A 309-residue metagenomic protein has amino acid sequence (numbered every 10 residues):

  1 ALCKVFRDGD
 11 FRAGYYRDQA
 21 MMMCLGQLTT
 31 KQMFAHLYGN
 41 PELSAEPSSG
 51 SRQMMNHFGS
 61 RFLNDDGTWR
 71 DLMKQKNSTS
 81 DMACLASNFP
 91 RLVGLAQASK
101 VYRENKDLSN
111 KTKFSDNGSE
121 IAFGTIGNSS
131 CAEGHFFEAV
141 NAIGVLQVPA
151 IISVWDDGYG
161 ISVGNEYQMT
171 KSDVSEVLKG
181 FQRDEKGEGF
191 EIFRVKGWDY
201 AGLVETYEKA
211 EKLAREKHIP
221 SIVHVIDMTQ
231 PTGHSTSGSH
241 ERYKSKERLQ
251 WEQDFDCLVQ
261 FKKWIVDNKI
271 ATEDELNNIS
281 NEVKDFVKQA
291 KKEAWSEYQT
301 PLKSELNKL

Functional and structural regions predicted by a protein language model:
A1-D8, I226-L309: Conserved acidic/glycine
A1-S153, G160, G164-Q182: Cofactor-binding active-site loop characterized by glycine-rich and histidine/acidic residues
Q19-M23, C131-A132, G158-S162, Y200-L203 (+3 more regions): Flexible loop/turn segments at secondary-structure boundaries
R103, F114-E120, K171-K209, Q253-E282: Conserved thiamine diphosphate
F136-A139, E205-K212: Glycine-rich, charged/polar anion/phosphate-binding loops that engage phosphate groups from diverse ligands
V154-D156, G197, I226: Active-site-proximal beta-strand/loop segments in catalytic clefts of secreted hydrolases
R215-I219: Long, amphipathic alpha-helical stalk/connector segments used for oligomerization, subunit docking, or mechanical
